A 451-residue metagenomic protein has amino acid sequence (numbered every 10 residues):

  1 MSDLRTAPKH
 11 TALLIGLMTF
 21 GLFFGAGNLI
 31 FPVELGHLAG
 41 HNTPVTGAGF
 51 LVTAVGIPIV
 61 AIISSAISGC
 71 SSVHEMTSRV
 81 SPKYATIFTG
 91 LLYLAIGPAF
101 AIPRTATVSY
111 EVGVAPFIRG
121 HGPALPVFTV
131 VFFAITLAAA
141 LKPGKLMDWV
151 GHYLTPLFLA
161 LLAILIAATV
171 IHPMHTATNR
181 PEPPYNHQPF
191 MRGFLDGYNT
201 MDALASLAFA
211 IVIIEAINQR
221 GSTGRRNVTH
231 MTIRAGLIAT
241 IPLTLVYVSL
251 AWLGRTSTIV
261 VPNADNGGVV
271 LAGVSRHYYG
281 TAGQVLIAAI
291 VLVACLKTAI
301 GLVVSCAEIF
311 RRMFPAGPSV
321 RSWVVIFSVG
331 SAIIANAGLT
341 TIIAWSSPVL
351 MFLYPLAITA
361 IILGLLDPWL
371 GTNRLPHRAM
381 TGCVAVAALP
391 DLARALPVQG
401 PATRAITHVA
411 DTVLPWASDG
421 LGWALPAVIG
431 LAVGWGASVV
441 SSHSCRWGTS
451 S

Functional and structural regions predicted by a protein language model:
P8-T19, P44, P82-A95, P126-V131 (+3 more regions): Select transmembrane alpha-helical segments in multipass membrane proteins
L13-F24, L94, A168-H175, P184-L253 (+4 more regions): Hydrophobic, membrane-embedded alpha-helices of multi-pass small-molecule transporters
L35, T107-A124, N218-R220, A299-I326: Helix-loop-helix connectors at the membrane interface of multi-pass transporters/channels
I67-S71, E75, F133-L154, Q219-S222 (+2 more regions): Membrane-water interface regions at transmembrane-helix termini and the short interhelical loops of multi-pass membrane
S72-S78, V246-L296, V303, R312 (+1 more regions): TM-loop-TM module centered on a large, flexible mid-protein loop between adjacent transmembrane helices in multi-pass
A140-T169, S346-I358, P376-V386: Membrane-interface loop-to-helix entry segments
K142-Y153, F190, I213-P242, I259-A272 (+1 more regions): Hydrophobic, small-residue-rich membrane helices and short re-entrant helix-turn-helix hairpins that build
H172, N373-S451: A generic transmembrane alpha-helix motif of multi-pass inner-membrane proteins
